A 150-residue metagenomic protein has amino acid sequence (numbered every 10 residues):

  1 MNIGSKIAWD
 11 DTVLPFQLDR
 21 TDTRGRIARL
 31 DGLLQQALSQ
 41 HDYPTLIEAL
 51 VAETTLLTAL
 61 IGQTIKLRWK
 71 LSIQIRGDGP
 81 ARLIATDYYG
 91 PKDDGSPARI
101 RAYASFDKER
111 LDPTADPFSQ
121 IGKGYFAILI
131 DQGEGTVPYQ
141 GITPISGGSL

Functional and structural regions predicted by a protein language model:
I3-D131: N-terminal functional module of multi-domain proteins
E134: Glycine-rich phosphate-binding loop plus the immediately following alpha-helix
P138-Q140: Short helix/strand-capping turn motifs
L150: Cys/His-clustered metal-coordination modules, chiefly Zn-binding fingers
